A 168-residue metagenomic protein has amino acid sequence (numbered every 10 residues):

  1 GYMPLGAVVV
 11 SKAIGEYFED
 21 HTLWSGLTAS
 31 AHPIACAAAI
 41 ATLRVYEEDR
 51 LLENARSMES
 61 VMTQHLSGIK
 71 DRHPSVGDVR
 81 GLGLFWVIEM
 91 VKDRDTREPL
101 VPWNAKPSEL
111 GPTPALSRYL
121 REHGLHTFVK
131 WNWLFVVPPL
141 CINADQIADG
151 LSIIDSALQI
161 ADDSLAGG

Functional and structural regions predicted by a protein language model:
G1-G168: Conserved N-terminal phosphate-binding loop of PLP-dependent enzymes in the Aspartate aminotransferase
